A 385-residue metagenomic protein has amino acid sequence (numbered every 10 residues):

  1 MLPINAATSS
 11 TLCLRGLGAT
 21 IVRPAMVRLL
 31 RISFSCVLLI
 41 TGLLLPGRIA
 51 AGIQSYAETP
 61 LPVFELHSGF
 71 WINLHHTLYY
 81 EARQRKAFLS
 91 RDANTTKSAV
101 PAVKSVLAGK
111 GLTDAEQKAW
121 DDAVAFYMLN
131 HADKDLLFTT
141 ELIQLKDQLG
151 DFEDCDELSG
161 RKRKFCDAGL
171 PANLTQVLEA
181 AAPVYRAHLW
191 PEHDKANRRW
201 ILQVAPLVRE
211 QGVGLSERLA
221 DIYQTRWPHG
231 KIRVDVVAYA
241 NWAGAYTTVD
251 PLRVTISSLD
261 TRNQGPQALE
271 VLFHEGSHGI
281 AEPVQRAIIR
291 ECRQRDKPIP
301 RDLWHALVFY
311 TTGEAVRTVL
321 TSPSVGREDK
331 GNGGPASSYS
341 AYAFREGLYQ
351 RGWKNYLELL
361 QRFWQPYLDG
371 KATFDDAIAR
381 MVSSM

Functional and structural regions predicted by a protein language model:
I21-C36: Bacterial N-terminal signal peptides that target proteins for export
P46-G47: N-terminal signal peptide c-region/cleavage motif recognized by signal peptidases
I53-T140, V284-Q285, E291-G352: Post-HExxH zinc-binding segment in Zn-dependent metallohydrolases
L107-L202, S216: Long, mid-chain structured domain cores
W190-T248: Auxiliary, metal-adjacent structural segments of Zn-dependent hydrolase domains
I256-L272: Short pre-active-site segment immediately N-terminal to the catalytic Zn-binding motif
Q267-R286: Active-site recognition of the HExxH zinc-binding catalytic motif
E328-M385: Pan-zinc metallopeptidase signature
